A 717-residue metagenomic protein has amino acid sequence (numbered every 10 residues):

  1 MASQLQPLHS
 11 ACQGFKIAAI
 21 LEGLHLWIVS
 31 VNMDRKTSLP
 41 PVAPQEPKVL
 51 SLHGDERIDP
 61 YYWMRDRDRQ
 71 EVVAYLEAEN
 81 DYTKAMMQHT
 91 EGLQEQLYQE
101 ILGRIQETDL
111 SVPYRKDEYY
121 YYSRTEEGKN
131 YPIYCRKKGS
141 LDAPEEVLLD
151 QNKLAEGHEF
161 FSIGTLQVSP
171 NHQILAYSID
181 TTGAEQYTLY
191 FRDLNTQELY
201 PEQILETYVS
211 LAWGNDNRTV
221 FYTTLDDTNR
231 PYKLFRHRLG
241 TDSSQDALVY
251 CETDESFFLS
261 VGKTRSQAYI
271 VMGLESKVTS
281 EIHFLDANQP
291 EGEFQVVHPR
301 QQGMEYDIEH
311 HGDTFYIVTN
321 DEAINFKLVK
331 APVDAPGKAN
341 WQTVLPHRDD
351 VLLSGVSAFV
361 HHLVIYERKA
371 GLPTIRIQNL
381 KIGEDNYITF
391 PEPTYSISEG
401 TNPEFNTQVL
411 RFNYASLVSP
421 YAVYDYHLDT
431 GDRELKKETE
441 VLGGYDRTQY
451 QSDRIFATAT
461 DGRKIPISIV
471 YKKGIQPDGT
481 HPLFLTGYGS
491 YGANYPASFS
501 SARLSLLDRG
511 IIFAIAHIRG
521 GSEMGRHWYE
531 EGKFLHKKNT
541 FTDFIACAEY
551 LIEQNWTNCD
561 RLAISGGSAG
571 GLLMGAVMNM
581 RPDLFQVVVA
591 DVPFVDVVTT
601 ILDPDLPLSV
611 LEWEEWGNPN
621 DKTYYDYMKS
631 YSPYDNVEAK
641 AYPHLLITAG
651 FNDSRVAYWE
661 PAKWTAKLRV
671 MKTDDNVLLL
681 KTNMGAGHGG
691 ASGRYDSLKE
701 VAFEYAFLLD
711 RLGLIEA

Functional and structural regions predicted by a protein language model:
L5-P7: Cationic, low-complexity basic patches in intrinsically disordered or flexible, solvent-exposed regions
V29-V409, N413-Y421, D425-Y426, D446 (+3 more regions): Beta-propeller folds
T125, N320, A415, T486-S490 (+2 more regions): Glycine-rich His-Gly loop
S140-D142, T182-A184, N195-Q197, G214 (+12 more regions): Secondary-structure transition/capping motifs at alpha-helix termini and the adjoining loop/turn into the next element
N152-L166, I179-A184, E198, L428-D432 (+7 more regions): Cap/lid segment of the alpha/beta-hydrolase catalytic domain
I515-A717: Active-site-proximal cap/loop segments of hydrolase catalytic domains
